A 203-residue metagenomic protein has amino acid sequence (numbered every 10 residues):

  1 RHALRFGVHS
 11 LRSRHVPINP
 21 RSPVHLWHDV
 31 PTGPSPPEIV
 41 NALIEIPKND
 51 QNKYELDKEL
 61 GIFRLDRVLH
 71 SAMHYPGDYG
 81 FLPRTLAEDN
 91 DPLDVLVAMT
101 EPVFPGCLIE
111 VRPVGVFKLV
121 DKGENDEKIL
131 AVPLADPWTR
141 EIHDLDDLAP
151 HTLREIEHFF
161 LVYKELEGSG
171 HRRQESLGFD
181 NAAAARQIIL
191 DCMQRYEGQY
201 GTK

Functional and structural regions predicted by a protein language model:
R1-L4, V24: Accessible peptide chain termini
V8-L11, P20: Intrinsically disordered, low-complexity segments
V16-K203: Hydrophobic N-terminal alpha-helices or hydrophobic patches in metabolic proteins across all domains of life
